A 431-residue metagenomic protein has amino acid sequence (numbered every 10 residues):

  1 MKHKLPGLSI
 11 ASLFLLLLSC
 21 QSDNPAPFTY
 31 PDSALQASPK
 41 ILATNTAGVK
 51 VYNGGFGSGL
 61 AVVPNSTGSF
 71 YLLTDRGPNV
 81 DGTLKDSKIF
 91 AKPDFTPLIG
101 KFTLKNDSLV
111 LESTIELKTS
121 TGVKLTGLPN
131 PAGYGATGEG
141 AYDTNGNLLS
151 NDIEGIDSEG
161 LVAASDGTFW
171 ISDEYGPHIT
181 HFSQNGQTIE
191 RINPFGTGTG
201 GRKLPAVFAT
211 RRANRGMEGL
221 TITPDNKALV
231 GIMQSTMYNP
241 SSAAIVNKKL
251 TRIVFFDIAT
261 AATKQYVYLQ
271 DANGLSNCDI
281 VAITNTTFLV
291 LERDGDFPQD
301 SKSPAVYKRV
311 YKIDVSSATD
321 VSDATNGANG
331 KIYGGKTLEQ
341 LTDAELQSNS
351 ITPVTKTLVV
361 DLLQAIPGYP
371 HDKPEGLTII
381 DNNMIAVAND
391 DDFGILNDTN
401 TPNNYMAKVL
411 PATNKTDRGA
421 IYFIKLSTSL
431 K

Functional and structural regions predicted by a protein language model:
M1-S9: Bacterial N-terminal signal peptides that target proteins for export
L16-S19: C-terminal motif of bacterial Sec signal peptides marking the signal peptidase cleavage site
Q21-K431: Sequence/structural signature of beta-propeller domains
